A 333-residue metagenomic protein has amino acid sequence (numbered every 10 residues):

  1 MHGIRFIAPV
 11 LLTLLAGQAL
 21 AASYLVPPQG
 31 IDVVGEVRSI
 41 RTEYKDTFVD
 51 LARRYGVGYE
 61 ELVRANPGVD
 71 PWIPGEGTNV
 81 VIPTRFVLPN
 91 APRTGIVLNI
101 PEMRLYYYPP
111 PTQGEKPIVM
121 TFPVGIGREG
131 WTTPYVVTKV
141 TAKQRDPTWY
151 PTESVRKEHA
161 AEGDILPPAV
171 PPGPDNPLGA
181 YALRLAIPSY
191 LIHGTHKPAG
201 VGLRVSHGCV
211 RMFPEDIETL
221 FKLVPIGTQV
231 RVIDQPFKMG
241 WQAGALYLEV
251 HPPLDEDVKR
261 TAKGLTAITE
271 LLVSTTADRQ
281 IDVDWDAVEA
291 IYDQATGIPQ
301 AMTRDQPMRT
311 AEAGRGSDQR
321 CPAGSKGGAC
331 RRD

Functional and structural regions predicted by a protein language model:
M1-A8: Bacterial N-terminal signal peptides that target proteins for export
A16-Q18: N-terminal signal peptide c-region/cleavage motif recognized by signal peptidases
S23-G56: Primarily a LysM-type cell-wall glycan-binding module
E43-I73, E115-I118: LysM (lysin motif) carbohydrate-binding repeats in extracellular/periplasmic proteins that recognize
K45, G75-V80, G227-V230: Loop/turn positions that initiate beta-strands
R85-P89, Q235-M239: Short, charged beta-turn/beta-strand-edge "cap" motif at the junction between a beta-strand and an adjacent loop
F86-P198, K222, V250-H251, E256-R332: Gly/Pro-biased beta-strand-loop elements
G179-Y181, L185-P236: Flexible, glycine-rich surface segments
